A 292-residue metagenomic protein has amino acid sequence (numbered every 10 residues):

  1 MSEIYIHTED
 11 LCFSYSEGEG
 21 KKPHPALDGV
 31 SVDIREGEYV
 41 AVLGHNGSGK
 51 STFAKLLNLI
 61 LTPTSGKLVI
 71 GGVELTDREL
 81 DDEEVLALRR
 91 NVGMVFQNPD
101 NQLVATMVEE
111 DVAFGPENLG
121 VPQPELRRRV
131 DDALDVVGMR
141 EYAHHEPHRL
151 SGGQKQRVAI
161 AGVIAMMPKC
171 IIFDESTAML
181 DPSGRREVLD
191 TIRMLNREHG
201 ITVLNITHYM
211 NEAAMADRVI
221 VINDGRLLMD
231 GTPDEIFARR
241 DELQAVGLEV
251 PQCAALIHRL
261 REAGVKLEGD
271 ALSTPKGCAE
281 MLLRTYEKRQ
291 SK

Functional and structural regions predicted by a protein language model:
L43-H45: The feature captures the beta-strand-to-loop junction immediately N-terminal to the Walker
N58: Helix-to-loop junction immediately C-terminal to a conserved catalytic motif
G66-D77, L88: Conserved ABC transporter NBD signature motif
D77, P124-Y142: Conserved ABC ATPase "signature" region
E146-L150, Q154: Conserved ABC ATPase signature
I171-D174: Catalytic Walker B motif of ABC-type/P-loop ATPase nucleotide-binding domains
